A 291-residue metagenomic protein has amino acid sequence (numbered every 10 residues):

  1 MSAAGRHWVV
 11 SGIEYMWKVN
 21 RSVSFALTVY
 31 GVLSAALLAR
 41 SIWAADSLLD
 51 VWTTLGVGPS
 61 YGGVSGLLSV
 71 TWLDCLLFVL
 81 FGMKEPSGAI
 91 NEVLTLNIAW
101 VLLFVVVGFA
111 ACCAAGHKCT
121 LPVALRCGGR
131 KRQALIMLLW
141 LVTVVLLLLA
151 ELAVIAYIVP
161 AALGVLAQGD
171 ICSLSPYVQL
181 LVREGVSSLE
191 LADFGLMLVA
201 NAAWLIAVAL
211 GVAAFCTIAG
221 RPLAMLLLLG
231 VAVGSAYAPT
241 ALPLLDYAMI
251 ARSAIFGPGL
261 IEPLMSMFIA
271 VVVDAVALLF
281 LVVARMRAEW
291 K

Functional and structural regions predicted by a protein language model:
M1-G31: Aromatic- and glycine-rich beta-strand/loop motifs that create alpha-glucan
V19-S22, C127-R130, G220-P222: Short loop-to-helix capping motifs
V29-V32, G220-A236: Central hydrophobic cores of alpha-helical transmembrane segments in multi-pass integral membrane proteins
A35-I42, D46-L103, G108-A111, L138-T217 (+2 more regions): Secretory targeting signals
A111-V144: Helix-loop-helix units of permease transmembrane domains in multi-pass membrane transporters, especially ABC
V165-P176, G230-D246: Juxtamembrane non-transmembrane "cap" segments at the membrane-aqueous interface of multi-pass membrane proteins
M225-L226, D246-S253, D274-F280: Active-site or metal-binding loop neighborhoods of secreted/extracellular toxin and effector enzymes
V272-K291: Junction motif at the cytosolic side of a transmembrane helix
